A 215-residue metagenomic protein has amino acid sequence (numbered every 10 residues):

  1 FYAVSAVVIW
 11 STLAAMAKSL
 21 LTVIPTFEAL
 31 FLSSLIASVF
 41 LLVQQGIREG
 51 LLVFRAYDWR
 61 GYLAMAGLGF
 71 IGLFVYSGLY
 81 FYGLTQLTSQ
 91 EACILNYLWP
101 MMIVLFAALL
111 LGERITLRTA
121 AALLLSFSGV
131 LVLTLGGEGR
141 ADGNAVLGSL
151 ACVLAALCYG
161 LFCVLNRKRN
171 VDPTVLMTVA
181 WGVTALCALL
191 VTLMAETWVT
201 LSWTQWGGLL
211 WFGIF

Functional and structural regions predicted by a protein language model:
F1-V39, G139-K168, L186-C187: Glycine-/small-residue-enriched transmembrane alpha-helix faces in small-molecule transporters and effluxers
A3-V4, D58-G67, I115-F127, G148-S149 (+1 more regions): Cytoplasmic-side transmembrane-helix entry/capping segments in multi-pass membrane proteins
I9-A14, L42, R48-E91, L95 (+2 more regions): Specific transmembrane alpha-helical segments of multi-pass solute transporters/efflux pumps, especially DMT/EamA
T22-V75, M102-F106, L157-F162, T178-A195: Transmembrane alpha-helices of multi-pass small-molecule transport proteins
V23-F31, F54-L63, L135-A156, L193-F212: Juxtamembrane helix-entry segments on the extracytoplasmic side of multipass membrane proteins
E28-V39, S77-R114, A155: Specific alpha-helical transmembrane segments that line the substrate/conduction pathway and gating interfaces
L41, F106, I115-G137, A155-A156 (+2 more regions): Hydrophobic transmembrane alpha-helices of multi-pass small-molecule transport proteins
N96, G112-V132, D142-S149, S202-W203: Loop-to-transmembrane alpha-helix entry segments
